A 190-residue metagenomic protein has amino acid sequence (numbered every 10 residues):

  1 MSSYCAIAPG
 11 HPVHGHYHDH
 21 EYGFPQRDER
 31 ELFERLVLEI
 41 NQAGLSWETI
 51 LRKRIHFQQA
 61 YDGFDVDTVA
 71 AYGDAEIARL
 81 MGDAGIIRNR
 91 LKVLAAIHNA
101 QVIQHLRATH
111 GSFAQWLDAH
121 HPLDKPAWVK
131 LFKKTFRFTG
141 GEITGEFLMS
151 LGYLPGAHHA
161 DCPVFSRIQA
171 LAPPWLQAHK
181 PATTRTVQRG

Functional and structural regions predicted by a protein language model:
M1-G190: HhH-family (HhH-GPD) DNA N-glycosylase catalytic core used in base-excision repair
